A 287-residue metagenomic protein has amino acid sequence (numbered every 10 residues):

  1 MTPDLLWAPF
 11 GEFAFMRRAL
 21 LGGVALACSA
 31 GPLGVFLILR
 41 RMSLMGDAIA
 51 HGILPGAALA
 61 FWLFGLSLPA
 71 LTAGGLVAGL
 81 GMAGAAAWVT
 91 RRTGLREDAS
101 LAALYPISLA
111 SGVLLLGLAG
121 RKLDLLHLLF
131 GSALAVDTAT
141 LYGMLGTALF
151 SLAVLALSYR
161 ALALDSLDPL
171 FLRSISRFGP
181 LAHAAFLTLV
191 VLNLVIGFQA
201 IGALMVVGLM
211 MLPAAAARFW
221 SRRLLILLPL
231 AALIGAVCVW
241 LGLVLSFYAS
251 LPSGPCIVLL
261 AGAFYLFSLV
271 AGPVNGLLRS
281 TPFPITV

Functional and structural regions predicted by a protein language model:
M1-C28: Membrane-interfacial amphipathic/re-entrant helices at transmembrane-helix boundaries
T2-E12, K122-V136, V244-F247: Membrane-interface helix termini and inter-helical loops of multi-pass transporters
G22, L68-V77, D98-A102, L145 (+2 more regions): Loop-to-transmembrane alpha-helix initiation sites
V35-A50, L54-K122, A217-P229, S246-A249 (+1 more regions): Short loop segments and helix-boundary regions at transmembrane helix junctions of multi-pass inner-membrane proteins
H51-A60, A103-L115, A135-V136, G179-V190 (+2 more regions): Small-residue-rich segments of transmembrane alpha-helices in multi-pass membrane proteins, especially helix faces
T140-P213: Helix-loop-helix "hairpin" substructures at the membrane interface of multi-pass membrane proteins
L204-P255: Transmembrane alpha-helical segments in multi-pass inner-membrane proteins
L251-V287: Cytosolic-side transmembrane-helix boundaries in multi-pass membrane proteins
